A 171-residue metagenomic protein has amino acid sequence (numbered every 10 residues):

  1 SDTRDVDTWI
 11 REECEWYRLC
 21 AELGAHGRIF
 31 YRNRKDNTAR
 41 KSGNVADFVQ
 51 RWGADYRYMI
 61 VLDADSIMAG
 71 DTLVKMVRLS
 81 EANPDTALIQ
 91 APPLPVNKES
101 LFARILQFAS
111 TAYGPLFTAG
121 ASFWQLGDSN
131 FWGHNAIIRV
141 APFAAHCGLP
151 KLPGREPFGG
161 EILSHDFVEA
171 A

Functional and structural regions predicted by a protein language model:
S1-A171: Internal catalytic domains of large membrane-associated glycosyltransferases
